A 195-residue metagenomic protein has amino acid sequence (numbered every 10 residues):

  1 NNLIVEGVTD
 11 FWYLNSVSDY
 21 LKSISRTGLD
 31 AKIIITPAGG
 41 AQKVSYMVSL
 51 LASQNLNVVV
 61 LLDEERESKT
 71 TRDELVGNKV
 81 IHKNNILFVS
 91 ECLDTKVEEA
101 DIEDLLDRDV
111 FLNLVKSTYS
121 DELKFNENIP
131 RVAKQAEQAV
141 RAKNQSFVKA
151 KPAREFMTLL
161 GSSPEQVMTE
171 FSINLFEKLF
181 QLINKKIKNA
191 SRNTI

Functional and structural regions predicted by a protein language model:
N1-I4, V8-I195: Acidic, Mg2+-coordinating catalytic modules of nucleic-acid enzymes
